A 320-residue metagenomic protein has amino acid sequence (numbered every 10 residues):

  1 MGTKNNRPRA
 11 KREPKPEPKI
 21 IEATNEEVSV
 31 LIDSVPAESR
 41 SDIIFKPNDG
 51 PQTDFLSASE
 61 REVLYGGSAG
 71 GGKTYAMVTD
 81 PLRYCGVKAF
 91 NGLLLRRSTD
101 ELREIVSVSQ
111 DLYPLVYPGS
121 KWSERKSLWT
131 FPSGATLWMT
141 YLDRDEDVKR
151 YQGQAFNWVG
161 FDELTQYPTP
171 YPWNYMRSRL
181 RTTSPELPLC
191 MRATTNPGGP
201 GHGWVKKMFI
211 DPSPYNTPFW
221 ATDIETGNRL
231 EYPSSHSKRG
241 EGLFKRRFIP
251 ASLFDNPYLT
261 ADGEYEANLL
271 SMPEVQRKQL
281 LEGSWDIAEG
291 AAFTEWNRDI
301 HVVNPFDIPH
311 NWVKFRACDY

Functional and structural regions predicted by a protein language model:
M1-R61: Pre-P-loop entry segment of helicase/translocase ATPase cores
V63-G66, A193: Short hydrophobic/aromatic beta-strand immediately N-terminal to the Walker A/P-loop
T74-K88: Walker A/P-loop NTP-binding motif
F90-L102: Conserved RecA-like ASCE P-loop NTPase motor core of nucleic-acid helicases/translocases
D100-N157: Inter-Walker segment of RecA-like/P-loop motor cores
D162-L164: Walker B catalytic acidic pair
Q166-N256: ASCE P-loop NTPase helicase motor core
F254-Y320: ATPase catalytic-site recognition across NTP-hydrolyzing enzymes
